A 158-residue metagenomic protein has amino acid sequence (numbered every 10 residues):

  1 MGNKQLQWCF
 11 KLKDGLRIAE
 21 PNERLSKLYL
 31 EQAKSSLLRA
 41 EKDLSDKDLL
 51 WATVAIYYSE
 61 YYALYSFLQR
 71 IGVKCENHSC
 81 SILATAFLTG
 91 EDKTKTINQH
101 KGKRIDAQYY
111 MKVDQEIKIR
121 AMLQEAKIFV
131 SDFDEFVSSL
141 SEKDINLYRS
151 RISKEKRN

Functional and structural regions predicted by a protein language model:
M1-N158: Terminal alpha-helical segments
